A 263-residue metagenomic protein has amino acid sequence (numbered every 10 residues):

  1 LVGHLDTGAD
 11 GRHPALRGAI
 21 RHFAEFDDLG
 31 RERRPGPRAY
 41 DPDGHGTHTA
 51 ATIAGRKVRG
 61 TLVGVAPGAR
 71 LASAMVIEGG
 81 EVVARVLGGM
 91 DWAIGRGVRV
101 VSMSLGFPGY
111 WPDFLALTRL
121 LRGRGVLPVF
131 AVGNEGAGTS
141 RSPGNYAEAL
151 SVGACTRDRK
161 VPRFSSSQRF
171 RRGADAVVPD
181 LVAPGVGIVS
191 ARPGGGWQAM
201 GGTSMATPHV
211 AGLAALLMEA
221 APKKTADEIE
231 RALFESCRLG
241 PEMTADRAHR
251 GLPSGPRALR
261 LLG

Functional and structural regions predicted by a protein language model:
L1-H4, G30-D43, E135, P162-S165 (+1 more regions): N-terminal domain-start motif of subtilase-like serine proteases
L1-R33, H48, T52: Acidic-leg catalytic submotif of subtilisin-like serine proteases
D6, A24-E25, R141-E219, K223: Extracellular S/T/G-rich loop segment that most often corresponds to the catalytic His/Ser-adjacent loop
G8-G11, D28, V58-R59, I77-G80 (+6 more regions): Solvent-exposed loop/turn segments at secondary-structure junctions within structured extracellular/periplasmic domains
R33-G109, V152-T156, C237-G240: Subtilisin-like peptidase catalytic core
V76-E148, D175-A176, A191-T207, D246 (+1 more regions): Substrate-binding/access-modulating region of protease and related hydrolase catalytic domains
V100-S102, E219-G263: C-terminal subdomain of the subtilisin-like protease fold in secreted/lumenal serine endopeptidases
